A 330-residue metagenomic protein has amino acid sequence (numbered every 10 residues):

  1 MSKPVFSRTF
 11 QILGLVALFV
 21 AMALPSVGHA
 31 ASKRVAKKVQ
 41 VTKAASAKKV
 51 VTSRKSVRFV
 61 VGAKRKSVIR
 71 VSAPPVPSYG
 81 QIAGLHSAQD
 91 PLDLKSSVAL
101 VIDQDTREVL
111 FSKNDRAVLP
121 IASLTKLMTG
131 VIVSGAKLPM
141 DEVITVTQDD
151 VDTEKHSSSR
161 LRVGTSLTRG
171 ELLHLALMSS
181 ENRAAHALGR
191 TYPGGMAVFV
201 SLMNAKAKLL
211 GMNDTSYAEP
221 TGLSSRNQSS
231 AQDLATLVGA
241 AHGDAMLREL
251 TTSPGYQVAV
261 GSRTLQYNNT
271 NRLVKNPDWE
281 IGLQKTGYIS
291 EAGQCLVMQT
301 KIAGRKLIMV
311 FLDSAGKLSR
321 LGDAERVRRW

Functional and structural regions predicted by a protein language model:
M1-S96: N-terminal secretory targeting signals
T9-I12, L127, T300-I302, K306: Hydrophobic alpha-helical segments, especially transmembrane helices and their immediate juxtamembrane helical caps
R58-Q232, T236-A245, I302: Active-site-adjacent loops and short helices of periplasmic peptidoglycan-processing enzymes
M212-S216, G222-W330: Domain-terminus/edge residues, biased toward the C-terminal soluble/receptor-binding domains of extracytoplasmic
